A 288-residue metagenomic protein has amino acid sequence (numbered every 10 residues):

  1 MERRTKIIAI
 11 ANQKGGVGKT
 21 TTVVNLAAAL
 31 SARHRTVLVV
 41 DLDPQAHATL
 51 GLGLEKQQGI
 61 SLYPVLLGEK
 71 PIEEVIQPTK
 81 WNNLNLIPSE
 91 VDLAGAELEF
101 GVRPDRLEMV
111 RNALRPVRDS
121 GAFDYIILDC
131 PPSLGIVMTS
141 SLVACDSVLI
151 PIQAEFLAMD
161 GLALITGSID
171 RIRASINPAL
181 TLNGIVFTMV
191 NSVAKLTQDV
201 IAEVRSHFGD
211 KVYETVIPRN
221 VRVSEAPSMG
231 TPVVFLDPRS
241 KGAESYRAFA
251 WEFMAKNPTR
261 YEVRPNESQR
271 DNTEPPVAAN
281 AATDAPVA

Functional and structural regions predicted by a protein language model:
M1-A288: P-loop NTP-binding core
